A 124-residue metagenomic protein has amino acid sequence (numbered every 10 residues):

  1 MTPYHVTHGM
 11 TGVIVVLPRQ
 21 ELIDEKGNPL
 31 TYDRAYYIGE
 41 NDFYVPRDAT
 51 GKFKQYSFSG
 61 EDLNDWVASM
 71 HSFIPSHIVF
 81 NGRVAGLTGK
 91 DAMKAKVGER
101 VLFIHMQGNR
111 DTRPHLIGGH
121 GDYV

Functional and structural regions predicted by a protein language model:
M1-V124: Copper-binding active sites and cupredoxin-like electron-transfer domains, recognizing His/Cys-rich ligand loops
